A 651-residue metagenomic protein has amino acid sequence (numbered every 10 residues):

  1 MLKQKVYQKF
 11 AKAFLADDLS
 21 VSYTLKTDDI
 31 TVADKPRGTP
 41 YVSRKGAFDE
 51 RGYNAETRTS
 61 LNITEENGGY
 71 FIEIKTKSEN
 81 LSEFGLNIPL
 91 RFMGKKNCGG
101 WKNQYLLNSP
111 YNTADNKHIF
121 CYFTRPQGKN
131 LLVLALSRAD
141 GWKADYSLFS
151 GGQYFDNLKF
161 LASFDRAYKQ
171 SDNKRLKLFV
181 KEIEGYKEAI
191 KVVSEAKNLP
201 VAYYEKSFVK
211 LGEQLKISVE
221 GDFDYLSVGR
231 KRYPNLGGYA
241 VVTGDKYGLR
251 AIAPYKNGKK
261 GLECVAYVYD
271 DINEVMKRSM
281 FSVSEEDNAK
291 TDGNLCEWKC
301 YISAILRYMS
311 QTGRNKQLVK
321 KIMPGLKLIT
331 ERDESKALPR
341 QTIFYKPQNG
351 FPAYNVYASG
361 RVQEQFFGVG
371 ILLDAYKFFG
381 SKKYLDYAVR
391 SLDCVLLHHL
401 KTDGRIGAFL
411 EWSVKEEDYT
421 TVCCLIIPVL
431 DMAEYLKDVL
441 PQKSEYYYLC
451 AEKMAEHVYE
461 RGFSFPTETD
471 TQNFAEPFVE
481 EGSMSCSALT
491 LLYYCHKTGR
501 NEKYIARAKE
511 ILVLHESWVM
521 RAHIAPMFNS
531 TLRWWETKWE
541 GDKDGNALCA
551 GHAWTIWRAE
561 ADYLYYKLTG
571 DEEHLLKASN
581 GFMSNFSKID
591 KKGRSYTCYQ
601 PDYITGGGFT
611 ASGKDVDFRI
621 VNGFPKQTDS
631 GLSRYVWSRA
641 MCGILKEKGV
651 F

Functional and structural regions predicted by a protein language model:
M1, F48, Y53-N54, R58 (+3 more regions): Conserved, well-structured beta-alpha core segment at the onset of a catalytic domain
L2, F48, L81, D222-F223: A broad structural signal for short, well-ordered beta-strand segments within beta-sheet-rich domains
Q8, L15-K177: Beta-strand/loop-rich accessory regions of lumenal/periplasmic or secreted enzymes, predominantly carbohydrate-active
L90-F92, E182-E184, K401: Short loop/turn segments at secondary-structure transitions that flank enzyme active sites
K159-N198, G631-F651: Catalytic cores of secreted or luminal carbohydrate-active enzymes
K197-E205, V209-K216, G221-F651: Glycan-recognition and catalytic cores of secretory/periplasmic carbohydrate-active enzymes
